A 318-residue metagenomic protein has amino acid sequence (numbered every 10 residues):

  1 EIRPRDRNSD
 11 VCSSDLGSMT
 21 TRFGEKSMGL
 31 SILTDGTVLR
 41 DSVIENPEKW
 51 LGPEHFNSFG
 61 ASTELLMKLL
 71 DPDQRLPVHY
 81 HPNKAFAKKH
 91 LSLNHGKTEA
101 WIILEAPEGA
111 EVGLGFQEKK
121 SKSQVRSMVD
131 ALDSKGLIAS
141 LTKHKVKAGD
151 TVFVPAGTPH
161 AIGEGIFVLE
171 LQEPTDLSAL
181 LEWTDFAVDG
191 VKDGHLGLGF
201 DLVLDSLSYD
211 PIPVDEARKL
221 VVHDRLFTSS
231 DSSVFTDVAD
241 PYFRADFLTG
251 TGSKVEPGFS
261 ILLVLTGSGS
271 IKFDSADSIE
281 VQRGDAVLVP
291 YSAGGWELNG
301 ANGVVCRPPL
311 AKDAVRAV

Functional and structural regions predicted by a protein language model:
E1-V11: Single conserved hydrophobic/aromatic residue that forms the stacking wall/gate of nucleotide- or nucleobase-binding
S9-K26, L33-K49, E64-K89, G96-A100 (+1 more regions): A short glycine-rich, His/Asp/Glu-containing loop-to-beta-strand
T34-D35, L39-R40, E54-N57, L70-R75 (+3 more regions): Glycine- and acidic-residue-biased ligand/ion/polar-headgroup-sensing regions
L70-R75, A106-G109, T158-L177, S278 (+2 more regions): Ligand-binding loop in jelly-roll beta-barrel domains
N83, P155-G157, G165, G250-T251 (+4 more regions): Tight coil/turn sites that cap or link beta-strands
G113-G136, L169-D210, N302-V318: Double-stranded beta-helix
L141-F153, F273-A293: Short acidic-glycine-tyrosine-enriched beta hairpin
A179-T251, E256: C-terminal amphipathic alpha-helical segment
